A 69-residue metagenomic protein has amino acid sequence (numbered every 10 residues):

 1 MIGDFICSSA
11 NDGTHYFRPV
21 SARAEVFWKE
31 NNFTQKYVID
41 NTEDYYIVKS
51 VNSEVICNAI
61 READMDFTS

Functional and structural regions predicted by a protein language model:
M1-F27: N-terminal acidic leader/helix
I6, F17, Q35-Y37, E54-I56: Generic structural signal for short, flexible, solvent-exposed coil/loop and linker residues
C7, R18-P19, K29, I39 (+2 more regions): Intrinsically disordered, low-complexity regions enriched in small/polar residues
S9-D12, Y37-T42: Short glycine-enriched loop/turn motifs at secondary-structure junctions
A24-K36: Short aromatic-glycine-(Arg/Gly/Cys) micro-motifs in beta-strand/loop hairpins
D40-S69: Short, compact, well-ordered microdomains
